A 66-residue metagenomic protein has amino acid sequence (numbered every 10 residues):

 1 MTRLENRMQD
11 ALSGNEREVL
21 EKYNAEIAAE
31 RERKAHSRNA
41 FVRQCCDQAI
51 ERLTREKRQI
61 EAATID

Functional and structural regions predicted by a protein language model:
M1-A25, V42: Short, charge/polar-rich alpha-helical segments
E21-D66: Short, charge-rich amphipathic interface segments used for partner binding and complex assembly
